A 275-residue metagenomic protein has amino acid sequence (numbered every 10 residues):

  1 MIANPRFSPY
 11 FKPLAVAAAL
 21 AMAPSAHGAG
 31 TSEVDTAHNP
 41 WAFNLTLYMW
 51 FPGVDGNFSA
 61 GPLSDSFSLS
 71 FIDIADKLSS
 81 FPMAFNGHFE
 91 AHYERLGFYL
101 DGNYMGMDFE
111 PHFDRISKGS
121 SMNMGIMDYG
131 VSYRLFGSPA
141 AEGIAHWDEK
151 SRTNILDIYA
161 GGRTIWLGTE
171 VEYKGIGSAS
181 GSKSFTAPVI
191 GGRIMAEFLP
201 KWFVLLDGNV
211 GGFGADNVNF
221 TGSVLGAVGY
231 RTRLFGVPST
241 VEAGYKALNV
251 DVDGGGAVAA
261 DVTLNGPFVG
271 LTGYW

Functional and structural regions predicted by a protein language model:
M1-P40: Cleavable N-terminal export/targeting peptides
H27-L100, V171: Short glycine/proline- and aromatic-enriched beta-strand/turn motifs that initiate or cap beta-hairpins
N39-W41, F81-F85, N123-M127, N154 (+3 more regions): Residues that define the transmembrane beta-barrel architecture of outer-membrane proteins
F43-L47, G87, E94-L100, Y129 (+7 more regions): Transmembrane beta-strands of outer-membrane beta-barrel proteins
M49-G53, Y93-R95, G102-D108, L135-G137 (+5 more regions): Transmembrane beta-strands of outer-membrane beta-barrel pores
N57-S64, E110-I116, G143-I144, G168-G177 (+2 more regions): Outer-membrane beta-barrel translocator domains and adjoining extracellular loop/strand segments of Gram-negative
G97-M107, R115-G177, F185-G191, A196-K201 (+1 more regions): Gram-negative (and chloroplast) outer-membrane scaffold detector with strong preference for beta-barrel transmembrane
D128-V131, L135, T263-W275: Outer-membrane beta-barrel "beta-signal"
